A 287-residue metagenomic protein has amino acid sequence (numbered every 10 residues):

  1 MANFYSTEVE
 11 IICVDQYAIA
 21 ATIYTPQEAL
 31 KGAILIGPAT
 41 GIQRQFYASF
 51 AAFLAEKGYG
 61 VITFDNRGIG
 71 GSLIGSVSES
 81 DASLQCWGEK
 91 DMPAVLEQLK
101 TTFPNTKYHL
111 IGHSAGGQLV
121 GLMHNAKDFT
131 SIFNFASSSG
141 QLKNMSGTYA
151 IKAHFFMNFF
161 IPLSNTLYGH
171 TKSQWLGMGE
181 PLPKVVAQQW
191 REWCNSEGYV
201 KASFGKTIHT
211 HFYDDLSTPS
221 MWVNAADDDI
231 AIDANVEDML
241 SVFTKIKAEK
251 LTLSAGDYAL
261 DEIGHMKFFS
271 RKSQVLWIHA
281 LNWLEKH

Functional and structural regions predicted by a protein language model:
M1-P26: N-terminal cap/lid segment of alpha/beta-hydrolase-fold proteins
I36-I42, A226: Active-site glycine-rich loops that stabilize anionic/oxyanionic intermediates across multiple enzyme folds
R44-V77: Conserved alpha/beta-hydrolase
F46, D81-T102: Alpha/beta-hydrolase active-site loop
T102-S114: Alpha/beta-hydrolase fold nucleophile elbow
I111-G198: Alpha/beta-hydrolase-fold enzymes
L216, W222-N224: Short beta-strand/loop motif that positions the catalytic acidic residue of the alpha/beta-hydrolase fold
E249-H287: Catalytic active-site module of serine/aspartate enzymes centered on a nucleophile-bearing elbow/loop
